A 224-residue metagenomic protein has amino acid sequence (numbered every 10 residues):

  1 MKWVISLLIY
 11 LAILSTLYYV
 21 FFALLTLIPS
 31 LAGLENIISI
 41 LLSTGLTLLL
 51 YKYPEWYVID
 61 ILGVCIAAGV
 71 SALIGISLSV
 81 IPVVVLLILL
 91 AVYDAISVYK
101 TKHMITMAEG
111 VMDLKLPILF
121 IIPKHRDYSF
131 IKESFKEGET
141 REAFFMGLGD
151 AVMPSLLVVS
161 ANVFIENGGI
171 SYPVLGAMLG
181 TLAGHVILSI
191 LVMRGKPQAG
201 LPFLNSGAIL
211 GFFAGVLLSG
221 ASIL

Functional and structural regions predicted by a protein language model:
M1-L224: A membrane-topology feature that recognizes alpha-helical transmembrane segments and their immediate juxtamembrane
